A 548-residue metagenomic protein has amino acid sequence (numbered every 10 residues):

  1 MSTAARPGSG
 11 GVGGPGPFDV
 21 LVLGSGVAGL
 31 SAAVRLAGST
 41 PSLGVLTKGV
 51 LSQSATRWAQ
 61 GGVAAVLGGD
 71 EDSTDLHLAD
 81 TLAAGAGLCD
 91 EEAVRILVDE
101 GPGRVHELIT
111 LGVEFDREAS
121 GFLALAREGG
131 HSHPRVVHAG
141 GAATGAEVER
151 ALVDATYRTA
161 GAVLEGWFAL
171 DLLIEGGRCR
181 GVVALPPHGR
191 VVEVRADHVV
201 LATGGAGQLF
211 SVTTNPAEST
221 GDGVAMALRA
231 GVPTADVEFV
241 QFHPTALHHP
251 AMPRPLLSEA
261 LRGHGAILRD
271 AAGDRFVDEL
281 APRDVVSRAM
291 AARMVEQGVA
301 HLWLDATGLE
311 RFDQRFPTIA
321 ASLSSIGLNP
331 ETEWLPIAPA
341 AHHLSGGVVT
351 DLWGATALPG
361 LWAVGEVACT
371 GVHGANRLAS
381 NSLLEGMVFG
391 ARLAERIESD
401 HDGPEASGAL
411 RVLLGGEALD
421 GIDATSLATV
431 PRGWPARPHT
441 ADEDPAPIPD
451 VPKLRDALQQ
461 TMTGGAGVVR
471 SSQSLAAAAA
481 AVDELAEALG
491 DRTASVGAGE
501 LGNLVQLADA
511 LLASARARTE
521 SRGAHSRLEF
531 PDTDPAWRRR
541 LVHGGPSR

Functional and structural regions predicted by a protein language model:
S2-F18, R35, P41, V50-L51 (+9 more regions): Glycine- and aromatic-enriched mobile tails/lids
V20-V45: N-terminal Rossmann-like FAD-binding beta1-loop-alpha1 element of flavoenzymes
L21-L23, V194-T203: Short hydrophobic core segments
G49-L82, A86, M252-P255: Conserved N-terminal glycine-rich FAD pyrophosphate-binding loop of Rossmann-like flavoproteins
L51, M226, V232-L335, R396-D402: An anion/pyrophosphate-binding glycine-rich loop and adjacent beta-alpha core in soluble alpha-beta enzymes
C89-P102, V136-D154, L164, T213-G221 (+3 more regions): Short beta-strand to alpha-helix junction loop
L111-R190, A202, S211, A246-H248: Conserved redox-cofactor binding core of oxidoreductases
H198-P255, N381-F389: Glycine-rich loop(s) and the adjacent beta-strand/alpha-helix scaffold that form part
